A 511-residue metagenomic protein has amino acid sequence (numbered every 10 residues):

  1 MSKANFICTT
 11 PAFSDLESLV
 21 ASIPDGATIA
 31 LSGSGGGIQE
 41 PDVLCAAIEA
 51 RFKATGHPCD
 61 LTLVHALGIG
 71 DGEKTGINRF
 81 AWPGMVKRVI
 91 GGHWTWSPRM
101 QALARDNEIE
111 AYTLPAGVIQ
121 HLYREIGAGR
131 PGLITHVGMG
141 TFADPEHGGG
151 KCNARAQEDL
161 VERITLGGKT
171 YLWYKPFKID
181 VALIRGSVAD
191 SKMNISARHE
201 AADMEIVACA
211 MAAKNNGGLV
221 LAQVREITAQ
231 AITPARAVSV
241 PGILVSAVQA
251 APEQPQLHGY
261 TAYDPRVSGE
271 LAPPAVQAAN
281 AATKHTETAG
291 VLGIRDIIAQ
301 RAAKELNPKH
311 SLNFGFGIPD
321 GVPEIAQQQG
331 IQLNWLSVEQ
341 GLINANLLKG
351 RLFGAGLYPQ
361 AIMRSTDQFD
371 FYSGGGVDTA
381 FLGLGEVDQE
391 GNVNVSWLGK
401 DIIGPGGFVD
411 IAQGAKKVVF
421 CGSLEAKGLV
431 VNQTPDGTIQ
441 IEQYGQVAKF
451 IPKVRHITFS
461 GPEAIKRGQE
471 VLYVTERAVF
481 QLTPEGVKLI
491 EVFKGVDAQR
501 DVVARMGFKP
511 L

Functional and structural regions predicted by a protein language model:
S2-A21, G37-F52, V64, G70-R79 (+2 more regions): Conserved phosphate- and dinucleotide-binding cores of soluble alpha/beta proteins, encompassing both enzyme active
D15-T28, F177, I297, R301-S311: Glycine-rich phosphate/diphosphate-binding loops that line cofactor/substrate pockets in enzymes
A27, H57-L61, K87, K309-H310: Nucleotide donor/acceptor-binding cores
T28-S34, T62-H65: Short glycine-rich or small-residue beta-strand-to-loop segments that form or flank ligand, phosphate, metal/Fe-S
A30, A282-T288, P308: Glycine- and acidic
R51, H57-P58, P83-V86, Q329-N334: Conserved S-adenosyl-L-methionine
C59, T288-L292, D296-A302, N307 (+2 more regions): Glycine-rich phosphate/ribose-binding loops and adjacent secondary-structure elements that form binding surfaces
